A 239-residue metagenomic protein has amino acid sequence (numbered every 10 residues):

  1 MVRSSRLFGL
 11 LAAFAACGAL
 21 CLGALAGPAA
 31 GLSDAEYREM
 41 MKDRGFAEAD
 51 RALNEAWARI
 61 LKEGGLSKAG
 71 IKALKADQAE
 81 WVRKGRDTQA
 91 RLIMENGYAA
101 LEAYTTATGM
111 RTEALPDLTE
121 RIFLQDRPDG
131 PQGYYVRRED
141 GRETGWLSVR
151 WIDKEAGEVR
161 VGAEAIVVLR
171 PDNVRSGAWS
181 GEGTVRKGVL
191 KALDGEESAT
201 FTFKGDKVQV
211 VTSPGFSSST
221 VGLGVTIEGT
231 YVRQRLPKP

Functional and structural regions predicted by a protein language model:
M1-L7: N-terminal secretory signal peptides that target proteins for export/translocation
F8-L10, E63: Domain-scale selection of a single, long terminal region that carries the protein's primary operational module
L11-C21: Bacterial N-terminal signal peptides
L25-P239: N-terminal alpha-helical modules
